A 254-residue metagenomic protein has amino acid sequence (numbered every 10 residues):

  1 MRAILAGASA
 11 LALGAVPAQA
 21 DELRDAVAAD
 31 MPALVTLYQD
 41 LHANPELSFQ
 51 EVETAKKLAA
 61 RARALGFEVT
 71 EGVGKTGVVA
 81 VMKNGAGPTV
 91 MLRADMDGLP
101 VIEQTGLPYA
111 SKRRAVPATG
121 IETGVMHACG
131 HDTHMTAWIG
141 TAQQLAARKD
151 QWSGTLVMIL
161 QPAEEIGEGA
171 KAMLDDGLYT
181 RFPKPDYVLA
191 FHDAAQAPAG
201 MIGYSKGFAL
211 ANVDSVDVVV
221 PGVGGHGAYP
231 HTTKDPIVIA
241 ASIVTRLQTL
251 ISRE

Functional and structural regions predicted by a protein language model:
M1-Q19: Gram-negative bacterial Sec-dependent N-terminal signal peptides
M1-R2, A146-K149, Q248: N-terminal cationic-hydrophobic initiation segments that often serve targeting/anchoring roles
L5, A137-T141, G167, D193: Membrane-embedded alpha-helical core segments of multi-pass
A6, L99-V101, M135-T136, Q196 (+1 more regions): General alpha-helical segment detector with a strong preference for membrane-spanning helices and helix-boundary regions
A10, A20, T89, T155 (+1 more regions): A residue-level signal for beta-strand positions that form part of recognition/binding surfaces within mature
A10, T70, R148, F208-L210: Generic marker of residues within folded, mature protein domains
D21-H127, T133-G140, Q144-S153: Acidic/His- and Gly-rich active-site-bordering loop/insert found across diverse amide/peptide-bond hydrolases
V79, R114-M126, D132-T133, D150-E254: Histidine/acidic-residue-rich, glycine-tolerant segments that coordinate divalent metal ions
